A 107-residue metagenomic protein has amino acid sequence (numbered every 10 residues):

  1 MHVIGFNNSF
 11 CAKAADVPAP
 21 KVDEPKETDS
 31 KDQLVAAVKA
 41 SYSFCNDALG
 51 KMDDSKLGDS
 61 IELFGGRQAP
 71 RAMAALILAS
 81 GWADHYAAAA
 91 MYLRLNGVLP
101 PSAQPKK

Functional and structural regions predicted by a protein language model:
M1-V22, E62-K107: Short, contiguous alpha-helical
E27-E62, A69-H85: Acidic/histidine-rich alpha-helical segments that form the ligand environment of transition-metal centers
